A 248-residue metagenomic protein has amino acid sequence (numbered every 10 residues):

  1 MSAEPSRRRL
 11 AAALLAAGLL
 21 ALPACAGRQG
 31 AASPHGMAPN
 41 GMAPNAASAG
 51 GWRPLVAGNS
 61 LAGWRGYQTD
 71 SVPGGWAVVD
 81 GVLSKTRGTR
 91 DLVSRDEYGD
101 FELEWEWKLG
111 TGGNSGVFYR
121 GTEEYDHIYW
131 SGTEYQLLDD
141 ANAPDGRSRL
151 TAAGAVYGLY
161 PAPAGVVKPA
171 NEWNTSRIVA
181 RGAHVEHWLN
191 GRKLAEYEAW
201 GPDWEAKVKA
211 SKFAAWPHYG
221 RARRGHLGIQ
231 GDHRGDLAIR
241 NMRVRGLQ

Functional and structural regions predicted by a protein language model:
A3-L14: N-terminal secretory signal peptides and thylakoid transit peptides that target proteins across membranes
A13-P23: Bacterial N-terminal signal peptides
C25-Q248: Carbohydrate-interacting regions of secretory-pathway proteins
